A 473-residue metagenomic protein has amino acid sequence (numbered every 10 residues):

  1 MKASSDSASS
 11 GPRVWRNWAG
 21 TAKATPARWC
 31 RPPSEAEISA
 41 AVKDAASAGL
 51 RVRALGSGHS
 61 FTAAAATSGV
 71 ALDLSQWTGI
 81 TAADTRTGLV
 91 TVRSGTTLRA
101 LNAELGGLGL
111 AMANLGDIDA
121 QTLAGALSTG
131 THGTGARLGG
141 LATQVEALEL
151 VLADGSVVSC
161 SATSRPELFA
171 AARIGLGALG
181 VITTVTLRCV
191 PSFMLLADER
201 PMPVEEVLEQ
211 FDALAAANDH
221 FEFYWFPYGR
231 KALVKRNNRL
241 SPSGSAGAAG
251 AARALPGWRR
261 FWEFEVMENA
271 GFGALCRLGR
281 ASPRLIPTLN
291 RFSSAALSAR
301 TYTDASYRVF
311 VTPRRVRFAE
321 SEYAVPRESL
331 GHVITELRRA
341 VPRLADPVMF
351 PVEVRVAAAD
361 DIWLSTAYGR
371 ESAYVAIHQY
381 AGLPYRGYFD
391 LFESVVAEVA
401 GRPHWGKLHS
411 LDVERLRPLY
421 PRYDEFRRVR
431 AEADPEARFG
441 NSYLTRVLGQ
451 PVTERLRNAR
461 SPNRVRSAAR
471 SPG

Functional and structural regions predicted by a protein language model:
M1-G473: Noncatalytic alpha-helical scaffold of FAD-dependent oxidoreductases
